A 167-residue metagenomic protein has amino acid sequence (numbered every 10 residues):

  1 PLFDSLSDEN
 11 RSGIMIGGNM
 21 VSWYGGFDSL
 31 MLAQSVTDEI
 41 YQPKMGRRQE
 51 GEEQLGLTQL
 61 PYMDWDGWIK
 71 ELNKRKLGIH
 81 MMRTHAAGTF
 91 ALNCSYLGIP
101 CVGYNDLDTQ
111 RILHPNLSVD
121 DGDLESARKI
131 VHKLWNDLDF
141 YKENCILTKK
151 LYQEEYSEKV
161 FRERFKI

Functional and structural regions predicted by a protein language model:
L2-W65: Conserved catalytic-core segment of nucleotide-activated headgroup transferases in glycan assembly
D66-W68, S126: Short acidic active-site motifs
I69, A91-L97, Q110: Short alpha-helical segment that forms part of, or immediately flanks, the ligand-binding pocket in carbohydrate-active
K70-A86, I99: Acidic donor-binding loop of glycosyltransferase active sites
M81-R83, G98, Y104-D106, D123: Nucleotide-sugar donor-binding loop of glycosyltransferases
G103-S118: Short acidic/histidine- and often glycine-rich active-site loop of Leloir-type glycosyltransferases that engages
P115-L124, K133-L138: Conserved acidic donor-binding segment of nucleotide-sugar-dependent glycosyltransferases
N136-I167: A charged, aromatic-enriched C-terminal amphipathic alpha-helix characteristic of glycosyltransferases across folds
